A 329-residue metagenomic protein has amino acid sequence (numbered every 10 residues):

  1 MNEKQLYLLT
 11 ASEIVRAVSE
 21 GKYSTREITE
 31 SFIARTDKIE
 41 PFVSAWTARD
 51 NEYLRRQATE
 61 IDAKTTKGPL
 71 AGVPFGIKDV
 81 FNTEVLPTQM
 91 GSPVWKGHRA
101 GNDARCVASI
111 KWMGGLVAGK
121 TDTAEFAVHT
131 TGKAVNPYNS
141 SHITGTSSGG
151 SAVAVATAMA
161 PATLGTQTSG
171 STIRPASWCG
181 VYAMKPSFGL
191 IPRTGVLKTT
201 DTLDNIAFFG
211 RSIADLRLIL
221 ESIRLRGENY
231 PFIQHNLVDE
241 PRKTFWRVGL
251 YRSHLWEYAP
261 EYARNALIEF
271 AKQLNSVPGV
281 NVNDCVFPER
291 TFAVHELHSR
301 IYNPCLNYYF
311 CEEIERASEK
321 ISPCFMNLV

Functional and structural regions predicted by a protein language model:
M1-Y53, S276-G279: An N-terminal boundary/leader segment
I14-E20, G76, V94-H98, D204-R211 (+1 more regions): Short, well-ordered beta-strand elements within core beta-sheets of diverse protein domains
T25-E30, T59-D62, E261-V286, F310-I321: Acyltransferase
S44-A45, L70, N229-H235, S276-P288: Flexible, glycine/charged-enriched surface loops at secondary-structure junctions
L54-R56, K64-K133: Acidic/His- and Gly-rich active-site-bordering loop/insert found across diverse amide/peptide-bond hydrolases
L70-M90, K243-R247, R300-V329: Short helix-loop capping/hinge segments that flank enzyme active sites or metal/cofactor-binding pockets
N102-L220: Short glycine/serine-rich loop segments
K185-N265, E269, R316: A short helix-breaking turn/cap at a secondary-structure junction
